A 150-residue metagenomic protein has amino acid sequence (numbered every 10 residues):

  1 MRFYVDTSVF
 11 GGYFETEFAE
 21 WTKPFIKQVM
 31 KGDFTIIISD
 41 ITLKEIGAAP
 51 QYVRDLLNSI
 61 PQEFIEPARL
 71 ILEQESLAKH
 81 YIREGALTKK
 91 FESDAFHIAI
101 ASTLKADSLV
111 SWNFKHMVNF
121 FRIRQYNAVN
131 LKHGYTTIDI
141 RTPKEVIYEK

Functional and structural regions predicted by a protein language model:
M1, T16, L43-K44, L104-K150: Acidic, PIN/NYN-like endoribonuclease modules and their adjacent C-terminal/linker elements
M1-I38, K44-S59, R83, L87-T88 (+2 more regions): Short, well-structured N-terminal submotif of metal-dependent ribonuclease cores
K27, A99, A128-L131: Surface-exposed charge patches
G32, Q62-I65, H133-I138: A short helix-to-beta-strand connector/capping loop
I36, P67-A68, I140: Generic structural signal for residues in well-ordered beta-strands
V53, L57-F64, L70-Q74: Domain-start "cap" segments at the beginnings of catalytic or binding domains
E66-Q125, I147: Active-site neighborhoods of divalent-metal-dependent phosphate/nucleic-acid chemistry enzymes
